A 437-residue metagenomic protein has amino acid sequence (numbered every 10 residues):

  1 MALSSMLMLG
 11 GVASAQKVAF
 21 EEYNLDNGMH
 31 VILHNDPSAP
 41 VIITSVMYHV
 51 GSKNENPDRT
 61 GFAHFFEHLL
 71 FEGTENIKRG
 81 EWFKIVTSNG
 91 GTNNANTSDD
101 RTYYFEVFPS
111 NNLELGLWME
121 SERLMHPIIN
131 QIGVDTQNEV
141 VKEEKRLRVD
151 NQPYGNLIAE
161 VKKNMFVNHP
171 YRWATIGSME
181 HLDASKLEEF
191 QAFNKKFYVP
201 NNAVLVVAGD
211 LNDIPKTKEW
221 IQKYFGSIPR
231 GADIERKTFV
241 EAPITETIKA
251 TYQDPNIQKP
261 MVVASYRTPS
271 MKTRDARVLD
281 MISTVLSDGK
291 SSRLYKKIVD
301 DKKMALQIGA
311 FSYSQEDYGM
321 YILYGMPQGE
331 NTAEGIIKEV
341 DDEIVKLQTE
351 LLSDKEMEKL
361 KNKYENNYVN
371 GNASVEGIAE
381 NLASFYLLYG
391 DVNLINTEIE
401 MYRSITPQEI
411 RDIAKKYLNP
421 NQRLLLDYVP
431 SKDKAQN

Functional and structural regions predicted by a protein language model:
M1-G10: Bacterial N-terminal signal peptides
G11-A15: Sec/Tat signal peptide C-region and signal peptidase I cleavage site
Q16-M47: Mature N-terminal segment immediately following signal peptide/propeptide cleavage in secreted/periplasmic
E21-E22, H30-N35, Q191-K196, E246-D254 (+1 more regions): Short, surface-exposed beta-strand/loop micro-motifs that present aromatic residues
N24, F83-D233, S270, D301-K302 (+1 more regions): Charge-rich, well-structured scaffold segments of protease-associated domains
V31-H34, P40-I43, S52-N56, K272-T273 (+1 more regions): Short, solvent-exposed loop/turn elements at domain surfaces
S45-V107, W173-I176, D288-M304: M16/MPP (pitrilysin/insulinase) zinc-metallopeptidase core fold and M16-derived inactive scaffolds
R146, K163, D233-S291: His/Glu-based metal-binding/catalytic segments typifying zinc-dependent metallopeptidases
